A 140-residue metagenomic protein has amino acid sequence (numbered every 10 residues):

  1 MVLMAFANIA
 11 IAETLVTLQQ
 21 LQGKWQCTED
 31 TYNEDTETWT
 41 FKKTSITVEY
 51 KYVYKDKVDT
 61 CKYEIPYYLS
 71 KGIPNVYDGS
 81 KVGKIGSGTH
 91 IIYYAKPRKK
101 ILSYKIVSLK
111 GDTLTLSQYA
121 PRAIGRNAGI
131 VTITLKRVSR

Functional and structural regions predicted by a protein language model:
M1-N8: Bacterial N-terminal signal peptides
I11-Q26, F41, S139-R140: N-terminal helix-cap/turn-to-beta initiation motif at the start of protein domains
V16-Q22, Y50-V53, P121: Short beta-strand segments and strand-loop junctions that repeat across beta-rich extracellular domains
Q22, K43-S45, K71, K110-G111: Residue-level signal for tight coil/turn positions that link beta-strands
G23-V48: N-terminal targeting signals for Sec/Tat export/insertion, comprising classic cleavable signal peptides
D30-E34, K51-G111: Contiguous, well-ordered beta-strand patches that form the walls/edges of small beta-barrel/beta-sandwich domains
I46-V48, I85, L114-Q118: A short hydrophobic beta-strand element
C61-N75, T113-R140: Edge beta-strand at a domain terminus
